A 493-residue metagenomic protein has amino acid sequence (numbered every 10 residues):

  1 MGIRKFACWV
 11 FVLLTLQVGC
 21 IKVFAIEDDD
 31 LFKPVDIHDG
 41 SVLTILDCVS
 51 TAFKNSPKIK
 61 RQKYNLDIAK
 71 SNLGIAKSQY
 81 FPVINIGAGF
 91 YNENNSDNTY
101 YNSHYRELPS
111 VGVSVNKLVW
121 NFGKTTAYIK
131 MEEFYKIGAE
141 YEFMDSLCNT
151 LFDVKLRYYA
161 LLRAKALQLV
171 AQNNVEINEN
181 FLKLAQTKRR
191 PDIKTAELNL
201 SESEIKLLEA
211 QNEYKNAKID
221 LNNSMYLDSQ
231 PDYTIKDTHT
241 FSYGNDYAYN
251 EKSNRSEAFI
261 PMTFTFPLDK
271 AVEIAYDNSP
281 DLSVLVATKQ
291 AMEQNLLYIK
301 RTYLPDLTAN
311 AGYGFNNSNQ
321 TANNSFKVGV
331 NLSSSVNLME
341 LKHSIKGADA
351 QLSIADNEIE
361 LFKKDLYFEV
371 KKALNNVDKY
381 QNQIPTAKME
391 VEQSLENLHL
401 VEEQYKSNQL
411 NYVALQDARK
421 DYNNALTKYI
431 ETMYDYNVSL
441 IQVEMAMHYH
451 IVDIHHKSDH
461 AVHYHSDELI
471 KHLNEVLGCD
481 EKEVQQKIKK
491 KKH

Functional and structural regions predicted by a protein language model:
I3, S146-I274, A373-N376, Y380 (+4 more regions): Periplasmic alpha-helical coiled-coil/stalk elements that build and connect Gram-negative outer-membrane
W9-G19: Bacterial N-terminal signal peptides
A25-I37, S229, I430-H493: Acidic, low-complexity, intrinsically disordered peripheral segments
L31-V49: Regulatory alphaC helix of protein kinase catalytic domains
S50-K60, D67-V83, G112-M131, Y141-C148 (+8 more regions): A glycine-/polar-enriched beta->alpha junction
R61-A76, S146, T150-N173, N180-L182 (+5 more regions): Amphipathic alpha-helical coiled-coil segments
F90-N94, V119, Y313-N317, S334-L338 (+1 more regions): Transmembrane beta-strands of outer-membrane beta-barrel pores
Y105-V111, A322-V328: Residues that define the transmembrane beta-barrel architecture of outer-membrane proteins
